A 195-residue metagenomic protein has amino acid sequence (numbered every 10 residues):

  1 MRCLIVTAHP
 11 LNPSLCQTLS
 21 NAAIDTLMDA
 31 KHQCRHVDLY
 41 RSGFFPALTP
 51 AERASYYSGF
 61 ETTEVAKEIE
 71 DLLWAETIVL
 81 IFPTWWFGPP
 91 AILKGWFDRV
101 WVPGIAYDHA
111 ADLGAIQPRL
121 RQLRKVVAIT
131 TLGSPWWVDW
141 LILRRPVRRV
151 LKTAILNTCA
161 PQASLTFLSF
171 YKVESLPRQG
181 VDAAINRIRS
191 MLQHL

Functional and structural regions predicted by a protein language model:
M1-I105, V181-L195: N-terminal beta1-alpha1-beta2 submodule of the flavodoxin-like/Rossmannoid cofactor-binding fold
A30, A75, I81, Q122 (+1 more regions): A structural motif corresponding to the C-terminal end of an alpha-helix and its immediate exit/capping segment
C34-R35, L123-K125, A163-T166: Residue-level recognition of the N-termini of beta-strands and the immediately preceding loop/turn
L39, T84, T131, F170-K172: Active-site donor-binding loop signature of nucleotide-sugar glycosyltransferases
G43-A51, V127-G133, L165-F167: Short, basic/glycine-rich phosphate-binding loops at helix/coil junctions that contact nucleotide phosphates
P103-D108, P161-L165: Short, structured loop/turn "capping" segments at alpha-beta junctions
H109-I155: Short, glycine-/small-residue-rich phosphate/pyrophosphate-handling segment
V138-L195: Glycine-rich phosphate/pyrophosphate-binding loop and the adjoining helix
